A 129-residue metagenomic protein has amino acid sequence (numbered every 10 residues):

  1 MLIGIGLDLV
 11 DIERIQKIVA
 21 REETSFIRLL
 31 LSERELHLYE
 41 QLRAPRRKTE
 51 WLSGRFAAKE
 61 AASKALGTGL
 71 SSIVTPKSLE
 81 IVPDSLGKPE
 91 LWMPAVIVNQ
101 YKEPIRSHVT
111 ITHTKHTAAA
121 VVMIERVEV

Functional and structural regions predicted by a protein language model:
M1-V129: Core catalytic alpha/beta fold that binds nucleotide/phospho-ligands
